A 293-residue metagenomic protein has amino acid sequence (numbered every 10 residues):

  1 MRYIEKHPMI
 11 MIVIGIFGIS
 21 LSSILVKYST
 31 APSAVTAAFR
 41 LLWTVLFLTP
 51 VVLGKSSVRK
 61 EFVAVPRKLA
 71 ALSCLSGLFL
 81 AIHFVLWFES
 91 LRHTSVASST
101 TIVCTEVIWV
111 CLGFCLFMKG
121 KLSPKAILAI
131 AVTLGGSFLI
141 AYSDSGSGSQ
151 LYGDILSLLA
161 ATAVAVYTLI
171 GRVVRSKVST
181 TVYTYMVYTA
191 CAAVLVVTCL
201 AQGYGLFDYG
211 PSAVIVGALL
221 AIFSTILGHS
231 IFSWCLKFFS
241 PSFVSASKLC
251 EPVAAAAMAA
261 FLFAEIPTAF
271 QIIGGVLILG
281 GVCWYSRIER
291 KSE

Functional and structural regions predicted by a protein language model:
M1-F17, V45-L75, F88, K121-I127 (+5 more regions): Membrane-interface interhelical linkers
M1-F39, L78, I82, L86 (+2 more regions): Glycine-/small-residue-enriched transmembrane alpha-helix faces in small-molecule transporters and effluxers
S29, T36, S90, I102 (+7 more regions): Hydrophobic/aromatic residues within transmembrane alpha-helices of multi-pass small-molecule transporters
A31-I82, W109-G113, A163-I170, Y185-Q202 (+1 more regions): Transmembrane alpha-helices of multi-pass small-molecule transport proteins
V35-L46, F88-K119, A160, P241-A260: Specific alpha-helical transmembrane segments that line the substrate/conduction pathway and gating interfaces
L41, Y142-S143, A213-I215, F223 (+1 more regions): C-terminal-most transmembrane helix of multi-pass membrane proteins
L48, C74, G113, L122-Y142 (+4 more regions): Hydrophobic transmembrane alpha-helices of multi-pass small-molecule transport proteins
S99-T105, I170-A192, T225-F261: Helix-helix packing/entry segments at the starts of transmembrane helices
